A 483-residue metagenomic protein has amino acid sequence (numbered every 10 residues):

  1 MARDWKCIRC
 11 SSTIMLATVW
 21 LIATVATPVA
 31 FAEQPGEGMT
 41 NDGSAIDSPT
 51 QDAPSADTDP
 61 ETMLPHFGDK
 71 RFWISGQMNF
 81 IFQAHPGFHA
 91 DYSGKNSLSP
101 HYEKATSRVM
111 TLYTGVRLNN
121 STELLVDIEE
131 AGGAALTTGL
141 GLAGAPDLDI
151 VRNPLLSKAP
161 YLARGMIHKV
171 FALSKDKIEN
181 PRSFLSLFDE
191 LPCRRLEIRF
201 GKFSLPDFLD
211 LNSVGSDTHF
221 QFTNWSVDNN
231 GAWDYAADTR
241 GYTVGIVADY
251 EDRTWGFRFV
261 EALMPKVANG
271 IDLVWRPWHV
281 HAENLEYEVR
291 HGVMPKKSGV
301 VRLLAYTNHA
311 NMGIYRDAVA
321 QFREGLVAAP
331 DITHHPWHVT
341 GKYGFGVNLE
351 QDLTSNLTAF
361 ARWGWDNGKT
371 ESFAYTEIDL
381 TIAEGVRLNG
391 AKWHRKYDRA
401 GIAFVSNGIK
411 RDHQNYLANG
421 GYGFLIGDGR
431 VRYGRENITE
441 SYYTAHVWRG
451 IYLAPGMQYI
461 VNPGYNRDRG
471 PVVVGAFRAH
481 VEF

Functional and structural regions predicted by a protein language model:
C7, P28-E103, Y113, R117-N119 (+2 more regions): N-terminal periplasmic/intermembrane-space "pro-region" immediately following the signal or transit peptide
T62-I74, P86-G87, V116, N120-L124 (+7 more regions): Short loop/turn motifs that connect adjacent beta-strands in outer-membrane beta-barrel proteins
F72, R108-L112, Y161-I167, L196 (+7 more regions): Hydrophobic, lipid-facing positions within transmembrane beta-strands of outer-membrane proteins
M78-A84, V126-E130, I198-K202, F257-L263 (+7 more regions): Transmembrane beta-barrel strands of outer-membrane/channel proteins
F80, V116-L118, I128, K169-F171 (+8 more regions): Residue-level signature of outer-membrane beta-barrel architecture
L140-R164, S174-A282, E286, D331 (+1 more regions): Surface-exposed coil loops of outer-membrane beta-barrel proteins
R164-D176, I402, P471-F483: Outer-membrane beta-barrel "beta-signal"
E288, L304-V339, F360, E371-G450 (+1 more regions): Outer membrane beta-barrel transmembrane domains
